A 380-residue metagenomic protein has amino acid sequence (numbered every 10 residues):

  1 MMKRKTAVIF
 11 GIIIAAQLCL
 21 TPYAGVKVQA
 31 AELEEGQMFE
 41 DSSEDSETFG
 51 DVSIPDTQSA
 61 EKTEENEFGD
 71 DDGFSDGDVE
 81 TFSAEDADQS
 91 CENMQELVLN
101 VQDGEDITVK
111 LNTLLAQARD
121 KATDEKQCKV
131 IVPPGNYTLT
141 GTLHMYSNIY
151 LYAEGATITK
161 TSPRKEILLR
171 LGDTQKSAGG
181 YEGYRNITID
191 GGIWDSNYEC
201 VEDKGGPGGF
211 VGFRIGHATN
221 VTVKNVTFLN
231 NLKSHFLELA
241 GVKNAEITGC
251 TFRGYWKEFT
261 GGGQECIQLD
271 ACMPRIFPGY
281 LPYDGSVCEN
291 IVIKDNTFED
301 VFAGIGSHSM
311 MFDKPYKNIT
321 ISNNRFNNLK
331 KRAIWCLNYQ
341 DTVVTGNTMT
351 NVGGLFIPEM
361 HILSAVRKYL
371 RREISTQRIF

Functional and structural regions predicted by a protein language model:
C19-E35: Sec-dependent signal peptide cleavage junction
E32, D76-T113: Right-handed parallel beta-helix/beta-solenoid
G104-N112, K126-E166, G172-D173, W194 (+2 more regions): N-terminal extracellular ligand-recognition/capping segment immediately after the signal peptide
C128, G135, G141, S147-I149 (+15 more regions): The right-handed parallel beta-helix/beta-solenoid scaffold, focusing on the short coil/turn and N-cap positions
I131, T138, H144, Y150-Y152 (+15 more regions): Extracellular beta-strand solenoid repeats
T138-T142, K160-E166, Y198-K204, V211 (+6 more regions): Short glycine/acidic-rich loop motifs that flank beta-strands on beta-rich extracellular proteins
V221, L229-N318: Solenoidal tandem-repeat scaffolds enriched in leucines and small polar residues
